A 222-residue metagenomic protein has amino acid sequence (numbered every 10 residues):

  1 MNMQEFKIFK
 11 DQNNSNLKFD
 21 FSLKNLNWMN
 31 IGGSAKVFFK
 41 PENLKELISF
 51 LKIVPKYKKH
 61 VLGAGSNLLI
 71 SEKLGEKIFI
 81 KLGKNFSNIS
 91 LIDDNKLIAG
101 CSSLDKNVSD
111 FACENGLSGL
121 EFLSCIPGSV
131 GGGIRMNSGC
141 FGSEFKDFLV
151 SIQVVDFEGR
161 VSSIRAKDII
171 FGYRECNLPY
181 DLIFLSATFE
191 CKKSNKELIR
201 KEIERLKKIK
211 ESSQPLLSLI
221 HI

Functional and structural regions predicted by a protein language model:
M1-E5, K56-A64, C101-D105, V154-F157 (+3 more regions): Short charge-dense sequence patches
M3-V130: Anion-binding (especially nucleotide phosphate/pyrophosphate-binding) glycine-rich loop and adjoining beta-alpha core
K18-F19, N25, L68, V155-D156 (+1 more regions): Phosphate/pyrophosphate- and phosphate-bearing ligand-binding catalytic cores of soluble enzymes
G32-G33, F39-L44, L69-S87, R135-R165 (+1 more regions): Structural signature of FAD isoalloxazine-binding scaffolds in flavoprotein oxidoreductases
L91-D94, F111, S129-G131, Q153-V154 (+2 more regions): Short C-terminal domain-edge/linker segments immediately following a structured domain
N95-K96, G100, D105-K106, G119 (+2 more regions): Contiguous, small/hydrophobic- and glycine-enriched helical/loop subdomains that border and often "cap" functional
A112, V130, I134-S138, Q153-D156 (+2 more regions): Short, well-ordered alpha-helical segments in soluble proteins
N115, G119-V150, L219: A gly/ser-rich beta-alpha-beta helix-loop segment of oxidoreductase catalytic cores
